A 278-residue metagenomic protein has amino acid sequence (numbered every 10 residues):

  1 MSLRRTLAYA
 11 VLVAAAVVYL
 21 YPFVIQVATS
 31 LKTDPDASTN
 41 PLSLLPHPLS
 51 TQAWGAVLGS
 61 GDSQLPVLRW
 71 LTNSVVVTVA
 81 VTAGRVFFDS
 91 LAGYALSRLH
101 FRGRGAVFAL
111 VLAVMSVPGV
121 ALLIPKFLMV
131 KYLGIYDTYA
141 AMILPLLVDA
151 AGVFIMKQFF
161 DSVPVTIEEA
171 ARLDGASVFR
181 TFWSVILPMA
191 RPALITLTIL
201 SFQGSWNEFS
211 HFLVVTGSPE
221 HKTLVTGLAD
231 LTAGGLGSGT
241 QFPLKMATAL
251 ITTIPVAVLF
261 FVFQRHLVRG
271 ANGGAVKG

Functional and structural regions predicted by a protein language model:
M1-S2: Short, Lys/Arg-rich, polar N-terminal cytosolic tail immediately upstream of the first transmembrane signal-anchor
R5-G278: A structural signal for multi-pass alpha-helical bundles of membrane permease subunits that mediate small-molecule
